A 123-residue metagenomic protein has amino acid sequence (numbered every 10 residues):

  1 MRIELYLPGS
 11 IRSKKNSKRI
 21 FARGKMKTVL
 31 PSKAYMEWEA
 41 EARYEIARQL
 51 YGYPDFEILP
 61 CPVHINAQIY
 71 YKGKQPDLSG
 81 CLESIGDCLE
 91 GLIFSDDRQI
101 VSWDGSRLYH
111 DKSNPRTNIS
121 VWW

Functional and structural regions predicted by a protein language model:
M1-W123: Acidic, proline/glycine-enriched N-terminal capping motif
